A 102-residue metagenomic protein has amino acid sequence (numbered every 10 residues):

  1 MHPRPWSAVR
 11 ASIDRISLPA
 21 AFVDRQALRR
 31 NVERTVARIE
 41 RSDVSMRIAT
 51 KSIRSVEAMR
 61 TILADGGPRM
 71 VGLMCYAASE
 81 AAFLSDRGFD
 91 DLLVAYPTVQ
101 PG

Functional and structural regions predicted by a protein language model:
P3-A8, A27-R60, Y76: N-terminal glycine-rich anion-binding loops that anchor highly charged ligand groups
R4-V23: Generic N-terminal amphipathic, Lys/Arg-enriched alpha-helix
L18-V23, S45-M46, G66-R69: Short, contiguous strand/loop micro-motifs
V23, A27, T98-V99: Alpha-helix N-cap and loop-to-helix initiation/capping positions
A49-G102: Active-site-proximal beta-alpha core segment in soluble small-molecule metabolic enzymes
